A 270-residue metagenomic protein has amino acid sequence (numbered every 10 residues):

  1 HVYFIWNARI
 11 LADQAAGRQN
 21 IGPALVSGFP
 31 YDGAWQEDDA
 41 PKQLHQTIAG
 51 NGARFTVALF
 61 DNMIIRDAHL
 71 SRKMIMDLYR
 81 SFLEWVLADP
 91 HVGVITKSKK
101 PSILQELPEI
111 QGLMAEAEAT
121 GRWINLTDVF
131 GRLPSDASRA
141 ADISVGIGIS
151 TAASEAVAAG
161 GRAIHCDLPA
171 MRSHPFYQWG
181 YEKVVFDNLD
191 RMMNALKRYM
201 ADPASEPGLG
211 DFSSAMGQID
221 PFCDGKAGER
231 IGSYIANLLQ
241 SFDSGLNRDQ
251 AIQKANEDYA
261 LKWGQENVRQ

Functional and structural regions predicted by a protein language model:
H1, R18-V26, G112-G121, I143 (+1 more regions): Catalytic binding pocket for nucleotide-activated donors in carbohydrate/polymer assembly enzymes
H1-E37: Active-site-proximal region of nucleotide-activated glycan assembly enzymes, centered on histidine/acidic-rich loops
V2, T56, G93, D142-I143: Structural motif
W6-I10, K100, F130, I149-S150: Helix N-cap/beta->alpha junction signal
A24-A115, C223: Conserved catalytic-core segment of nucleotide-activated headgroup transferases in glycan assembly
A40, K100, L189-Q270: C-terminal amphipathic helix plus adjacent low-complexity, charged tail appended to glycosyltransferase catalytic
R122-G131: Active-site donor-binding acidic/aromatic loop of nucleotide-activated sugar and phosphosugar transferases involved
F130-A141, A158: Short acidic alpha-helix that forms the nucleotide-activated donor recognition element in Leloir-type transferases
